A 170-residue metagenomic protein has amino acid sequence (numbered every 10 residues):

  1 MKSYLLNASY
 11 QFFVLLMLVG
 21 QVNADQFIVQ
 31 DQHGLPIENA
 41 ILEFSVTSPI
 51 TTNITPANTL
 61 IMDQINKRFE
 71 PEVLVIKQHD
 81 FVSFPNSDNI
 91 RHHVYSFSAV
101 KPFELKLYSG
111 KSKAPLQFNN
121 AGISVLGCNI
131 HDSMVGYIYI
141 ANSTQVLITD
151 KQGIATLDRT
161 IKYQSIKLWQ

Functional and structural regions predicted by a protein language model:
K2-F12: Bacterial N-terminal signal peptides that target proteins for export
L15-L16: Residue-level detector of intrinsically disordered terminal segments
V19-G20: N-terminal signal peptide c-region/cleavage motif recognized by signal peptidases
A24-Q170: Extracytoplasmic copper-binding redox domains, predominantly the cupredoxin/blue-copper superfamily
